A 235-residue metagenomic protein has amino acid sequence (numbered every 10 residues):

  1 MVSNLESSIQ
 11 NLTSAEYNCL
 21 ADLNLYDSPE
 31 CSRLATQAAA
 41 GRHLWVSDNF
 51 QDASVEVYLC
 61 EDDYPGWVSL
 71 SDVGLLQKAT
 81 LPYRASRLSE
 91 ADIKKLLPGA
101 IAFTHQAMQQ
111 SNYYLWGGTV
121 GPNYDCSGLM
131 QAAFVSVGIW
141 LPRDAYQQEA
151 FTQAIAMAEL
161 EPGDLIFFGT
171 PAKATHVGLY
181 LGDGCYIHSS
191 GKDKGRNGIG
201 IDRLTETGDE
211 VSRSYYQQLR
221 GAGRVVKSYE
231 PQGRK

Functional and structural regions predicted by a protein language model:
M1-S14, W45, Y58-A107, N112: Boundary regions of SH3-family modules and the immediately adjacent low-complexity/disordered segments in eukaryotic
N4-E6, L12-D27, A35, A85 (+1 more regions): Aromatic- and glycine-rich peptidoglycan recognition patches
C19-P29, R143-A150: Short, structured beta-strand/loop micro-motifs enriched in basic residues and often containing a Trp
S32-F50: Conserved beta-strand/loop element in small beta-rich adapter and peptidoglycan-binding domains
V46, V57-Y58, H176-L181: Short beta-strand-centered aromatic/proline hotspots
Q51-E56: Short aromatic-glycine-enriched beta-strand elements
N112-P162: Catalytic cysteine-centered active-site loop
L141-T207: ...with weaker cross-activation on analogous glycine-rich loops/strands in unrelated enzymes
